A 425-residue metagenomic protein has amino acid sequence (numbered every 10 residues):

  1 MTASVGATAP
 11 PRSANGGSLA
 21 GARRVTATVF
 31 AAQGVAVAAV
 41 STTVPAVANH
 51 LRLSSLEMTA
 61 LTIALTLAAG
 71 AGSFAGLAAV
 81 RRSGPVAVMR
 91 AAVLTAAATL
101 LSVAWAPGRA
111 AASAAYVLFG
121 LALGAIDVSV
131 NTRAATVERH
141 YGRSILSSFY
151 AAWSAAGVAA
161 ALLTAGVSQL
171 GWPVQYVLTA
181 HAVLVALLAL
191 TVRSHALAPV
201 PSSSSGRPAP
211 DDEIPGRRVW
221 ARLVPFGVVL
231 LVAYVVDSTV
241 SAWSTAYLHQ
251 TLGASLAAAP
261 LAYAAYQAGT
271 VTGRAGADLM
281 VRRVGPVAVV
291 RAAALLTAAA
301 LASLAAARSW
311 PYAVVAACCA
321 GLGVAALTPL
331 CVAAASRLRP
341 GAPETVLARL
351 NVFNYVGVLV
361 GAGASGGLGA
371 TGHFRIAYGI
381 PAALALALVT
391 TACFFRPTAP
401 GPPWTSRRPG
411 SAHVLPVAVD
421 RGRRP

Functional and structural regions predicted by a protein language model:
T42-L56, A242-A258: Short amphipathic helix-loop junctions that connect adjacent transmembrane helices in Major Facilitator Superfamily/SLC
V47-A48, A79-V80, G166-G171, L248-H249 (+2 more regions): Interfacial helix-cap and linker-helix signal at transmembrane-aqueous boundaries of multi-pass secondary transporters
R52, G84, W105-A110, G253 (+1 more regions): Helix-breaking motifs and short loop linkers at transmembrane-helix boundaries and internal kinks in secondary membrane
G72-P85, S168, G273-P286, G369-A370: Helix-to-loop junctions at the C-terminal end of transmembrane segments in multipass secondary transporters
V86-M89, V93, V290: Primarily marks hydrophobic transmembrane alpha-helices of the MFS/SLC 12-helix fold
A125-R139, A326-R339: Intracellular juxtamembrane helix-capping segments at the cytosolic ends of symmetry-related transmembrane helices
Q175-S194, I376-F394: Symmetry-related core transmembrane helices of the 12-TM Major Facilitator Superfamily/SLC fold
V284-C331: C-terminal transmembrane helical hairpin of 12-TM major facilitator-type secondary transporters
